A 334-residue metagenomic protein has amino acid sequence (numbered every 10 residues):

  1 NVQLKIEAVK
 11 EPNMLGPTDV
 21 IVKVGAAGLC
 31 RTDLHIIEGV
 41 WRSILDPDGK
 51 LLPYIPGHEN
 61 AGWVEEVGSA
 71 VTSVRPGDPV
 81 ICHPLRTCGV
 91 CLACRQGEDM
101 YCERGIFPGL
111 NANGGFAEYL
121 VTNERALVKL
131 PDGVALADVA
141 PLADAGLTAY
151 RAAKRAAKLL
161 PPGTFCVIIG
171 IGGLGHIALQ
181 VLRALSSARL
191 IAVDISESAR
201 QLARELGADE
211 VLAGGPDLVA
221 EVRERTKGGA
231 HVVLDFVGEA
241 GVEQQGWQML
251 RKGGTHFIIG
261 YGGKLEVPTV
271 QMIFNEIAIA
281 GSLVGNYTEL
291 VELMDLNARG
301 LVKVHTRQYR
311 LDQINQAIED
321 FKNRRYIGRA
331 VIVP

Functional and structural regions predicted by a protein language model:
K10-G28, R42-L92, A126, P131-V134: Glycine-rich beta-strand-centered segment in the early N-terminal region that forms part of a ligand/cofactor-binding
A26, H83, L234-F236, P334: Short, well-ordered coil/turn residues at beta-beta hairpins and beta-strand->alpha-helix junctions within
T32-E38: Cytochrome P450 core scaffold surrounding the K-helix E-X-X-R motif and the conserved "meander" helix-loop region
G49-H58, C88-I169: NAD(P)H dinucleotide-binding glycine-rich loop of Rossmann-like/cofactor-binding domains, especially the beta1-alpha1
D132-P216, A220-E221: Mid-domain Rossmann-like dinucleotide-binding core that forms the NAD(H)/NADP(H) cofactor-binding site
A157-F165, I195, R200-A278: Glycine-rich cofactor phosphate-binding loops and adjacent beta1-alpha1 units of small-molecule cofactor enzyme domains
Q244, Q248, Y287-P334: C-terminal hydrophobic helical "lid"/dimerization subdomain of Rossmann-like NAD(P)H-dependent oxidoreductases
T255-F257, V267-R307: Rossmann-fold dehydrogenase core element
